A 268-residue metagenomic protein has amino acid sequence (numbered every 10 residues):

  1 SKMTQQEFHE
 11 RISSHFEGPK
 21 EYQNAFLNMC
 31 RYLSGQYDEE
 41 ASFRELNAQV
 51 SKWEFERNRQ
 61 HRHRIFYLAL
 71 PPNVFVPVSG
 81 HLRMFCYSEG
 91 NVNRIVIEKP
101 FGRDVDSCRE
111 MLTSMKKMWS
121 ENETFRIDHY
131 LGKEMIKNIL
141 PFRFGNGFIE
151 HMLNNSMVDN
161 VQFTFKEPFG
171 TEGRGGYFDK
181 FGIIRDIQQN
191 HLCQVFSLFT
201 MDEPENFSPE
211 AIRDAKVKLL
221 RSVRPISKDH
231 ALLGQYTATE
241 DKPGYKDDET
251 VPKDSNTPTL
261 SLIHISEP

Functional and structural regions predicted by a protein language model:
S1-I97, F101-L262, S266: Secretory/organelle targeting and membrane-embedding segments
